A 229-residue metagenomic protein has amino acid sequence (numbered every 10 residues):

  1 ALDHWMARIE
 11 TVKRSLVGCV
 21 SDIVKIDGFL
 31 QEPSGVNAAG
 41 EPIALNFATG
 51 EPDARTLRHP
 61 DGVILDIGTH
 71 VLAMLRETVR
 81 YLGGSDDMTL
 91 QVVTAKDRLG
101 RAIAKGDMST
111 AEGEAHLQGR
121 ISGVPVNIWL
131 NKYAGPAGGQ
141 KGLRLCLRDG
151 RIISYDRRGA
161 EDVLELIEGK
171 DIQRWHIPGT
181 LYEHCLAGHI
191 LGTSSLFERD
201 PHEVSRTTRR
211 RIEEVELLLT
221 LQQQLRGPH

Functional and structural regions predicted by a protein language model:
A1-A48: A contiguous active-site-proximal alpha/beta segment in oxidoreductase catalytic domains
W5, I9, G68-L75, E112 (+3 more regions): A structural signal for well-ordered alpha-helical scaffolds and beta->alpha junctions
R8-E10, V36-P42, I103-K105, Q140-K141 (+1 more regions): Short aromatic-enriched loop/helix-cap "lid" or pocket-rim segments at secondary-structure transitions that line
S15, P33, T78-L82, L218-Q224 (+1 more regions): Phosphate/oxyanion-binding loops and surfaces in catalytic or ligand/nucleic-acid-binding neighborhoods
A48-A137, R209-E216: Rossmann-like dinucleotide-binding domain that binds NAD(P)(H)
T94-K96, G188-H229: C-terminal helix-rich "cap/oligomerization" subdomain common to oxidoreductases
G106-E114, Q118-I190: NAD(P)-dinucleotide binding in Rossmann-like oxidoreductases
